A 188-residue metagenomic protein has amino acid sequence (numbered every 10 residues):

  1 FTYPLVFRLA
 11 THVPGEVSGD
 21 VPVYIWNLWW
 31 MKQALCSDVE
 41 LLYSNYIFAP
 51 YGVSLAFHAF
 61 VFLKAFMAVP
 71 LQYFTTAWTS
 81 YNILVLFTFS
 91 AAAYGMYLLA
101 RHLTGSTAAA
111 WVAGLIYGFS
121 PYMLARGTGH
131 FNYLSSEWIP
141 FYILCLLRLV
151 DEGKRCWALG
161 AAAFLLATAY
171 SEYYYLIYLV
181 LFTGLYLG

Functional and structural regions predicted by a protein language model:
F1-A92, P121-E137, L146: Membrane-interface coil-to-helix junctions
I83-L103, T107-G188: Membrane-embedded helix bundles of polyisoprenyl
